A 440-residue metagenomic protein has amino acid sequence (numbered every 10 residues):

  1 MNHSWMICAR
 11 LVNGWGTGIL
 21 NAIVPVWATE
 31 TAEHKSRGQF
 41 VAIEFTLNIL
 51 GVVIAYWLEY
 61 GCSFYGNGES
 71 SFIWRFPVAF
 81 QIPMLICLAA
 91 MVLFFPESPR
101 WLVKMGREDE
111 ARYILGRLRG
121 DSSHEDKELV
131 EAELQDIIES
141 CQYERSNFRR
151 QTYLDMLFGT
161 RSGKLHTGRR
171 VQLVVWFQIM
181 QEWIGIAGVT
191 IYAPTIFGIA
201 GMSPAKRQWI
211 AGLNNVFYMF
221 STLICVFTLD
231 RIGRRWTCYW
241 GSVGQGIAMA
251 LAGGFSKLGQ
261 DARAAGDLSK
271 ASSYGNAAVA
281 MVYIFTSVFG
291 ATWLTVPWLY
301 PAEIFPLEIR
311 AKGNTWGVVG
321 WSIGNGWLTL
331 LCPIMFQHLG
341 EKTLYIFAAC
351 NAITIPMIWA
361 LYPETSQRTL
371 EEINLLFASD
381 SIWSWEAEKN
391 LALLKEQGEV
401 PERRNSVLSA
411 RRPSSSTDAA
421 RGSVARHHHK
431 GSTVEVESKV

Functional and structural regions predicted by a protein language model:
M1-R117, Q142-V440: Alpha-helical transmembrane bundle of multi-pass membrane proteins
L118-E131, Q142: Short intracellular "coupling" helices and adjacent cytoplasmic loop segments at the cytosolic face of multi-pass
